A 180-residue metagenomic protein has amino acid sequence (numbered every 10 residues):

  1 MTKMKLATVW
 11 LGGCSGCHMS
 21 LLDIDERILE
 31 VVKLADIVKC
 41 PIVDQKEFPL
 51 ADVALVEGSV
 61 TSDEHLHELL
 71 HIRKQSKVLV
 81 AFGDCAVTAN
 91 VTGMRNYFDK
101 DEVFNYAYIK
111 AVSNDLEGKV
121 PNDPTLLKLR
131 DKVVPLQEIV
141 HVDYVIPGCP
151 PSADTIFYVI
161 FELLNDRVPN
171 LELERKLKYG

Functional and structural regions predicted by a protein language model:
M1-G180: Iron-sulfur-associated redox domains of electron-transfer enzymes in respiratory and anaerobic energy metabolism
